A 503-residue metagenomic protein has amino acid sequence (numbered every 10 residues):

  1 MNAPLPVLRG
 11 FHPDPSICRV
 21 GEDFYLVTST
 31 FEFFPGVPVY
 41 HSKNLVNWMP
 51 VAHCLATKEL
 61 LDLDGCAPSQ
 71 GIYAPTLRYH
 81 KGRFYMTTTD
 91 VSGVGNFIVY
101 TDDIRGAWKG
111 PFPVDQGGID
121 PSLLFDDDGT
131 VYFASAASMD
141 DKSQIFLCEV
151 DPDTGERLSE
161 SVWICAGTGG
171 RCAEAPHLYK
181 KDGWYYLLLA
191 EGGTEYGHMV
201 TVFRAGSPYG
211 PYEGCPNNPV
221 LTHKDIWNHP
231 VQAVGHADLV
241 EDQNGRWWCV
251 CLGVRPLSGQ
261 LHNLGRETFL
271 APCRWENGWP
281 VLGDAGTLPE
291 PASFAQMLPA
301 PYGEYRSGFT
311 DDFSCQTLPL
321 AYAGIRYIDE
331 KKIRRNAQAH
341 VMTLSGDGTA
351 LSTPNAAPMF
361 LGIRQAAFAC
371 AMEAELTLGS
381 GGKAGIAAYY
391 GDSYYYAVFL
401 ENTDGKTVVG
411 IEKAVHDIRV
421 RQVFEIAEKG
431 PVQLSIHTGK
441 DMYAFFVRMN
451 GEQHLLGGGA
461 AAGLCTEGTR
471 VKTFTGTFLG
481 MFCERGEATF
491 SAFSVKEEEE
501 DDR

Functional and structural regions predicted by a protein language model:
M1-R503: Carbohydrate-active catalytic/glycan-binding domains of CAZyme proteins, especially the secreted or lumenal ectodomains
